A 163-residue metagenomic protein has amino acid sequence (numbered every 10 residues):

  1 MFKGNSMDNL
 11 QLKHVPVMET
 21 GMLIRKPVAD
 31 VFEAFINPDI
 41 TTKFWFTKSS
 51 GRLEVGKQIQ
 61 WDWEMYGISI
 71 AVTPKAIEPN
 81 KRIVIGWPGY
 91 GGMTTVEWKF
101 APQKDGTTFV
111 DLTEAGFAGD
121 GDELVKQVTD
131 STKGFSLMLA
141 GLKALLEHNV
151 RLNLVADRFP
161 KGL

Functional and structural regions predicted by a protein language model:
F2-S50: Hydrophobic ligand-binding cavity/cleft-lining segments
V15, M65-G67, G91-M93: Glycine-centered tight beta-turn/hairpin loop motif at sheet-sheet or coil-to-beta transitions
E19-T20, I36-T73, N80-R82, L154-L163: Short beta-edge strand/loop motif at the mouth of beta-sheet-based domains
M22, A71-A76, T95-P102: Hydrophobic/aromatic beta-strand elements that line small-molecule binding cavities or substrate pockets in beta-rich
V31-F32, T41, I59, P74 (+4 more regions): Hydrophobic pocket/interface hotspot
E78-I83, D105: Short, conserved beta-turn/loop elements at beta-strand boundaries and strand-helix junctions
Y90-L137, V155: Beta-strand/loop substructures that line and gate deep hydrophobic ligand-binding cavities in soluble
L142-L154: Surface-exposed helix-capping loop/turn segments at secondary-structure junctions
